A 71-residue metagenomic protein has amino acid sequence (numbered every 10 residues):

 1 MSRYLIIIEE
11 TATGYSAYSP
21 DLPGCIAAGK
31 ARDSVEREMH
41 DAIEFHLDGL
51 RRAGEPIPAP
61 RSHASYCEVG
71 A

Functional and structural regions predicted by a protein language model:
M1-L5, D33, R37-A71: Short, charged, surface-exposed hinge/linker loops at domain edges that act as mobile lids or interdomain connectors
E9, T13-D48: Amphipathic, hydrophobic secondary-structure cores in small proteins
